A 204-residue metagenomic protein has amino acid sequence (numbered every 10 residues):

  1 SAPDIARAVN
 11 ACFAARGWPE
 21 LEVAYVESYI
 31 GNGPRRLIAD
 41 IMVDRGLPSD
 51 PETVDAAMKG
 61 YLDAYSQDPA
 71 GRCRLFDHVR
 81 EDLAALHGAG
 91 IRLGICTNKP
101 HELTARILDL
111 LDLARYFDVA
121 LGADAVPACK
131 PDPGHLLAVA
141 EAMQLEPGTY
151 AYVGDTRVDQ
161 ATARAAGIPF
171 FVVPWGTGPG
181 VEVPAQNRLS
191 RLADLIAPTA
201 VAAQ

Functional and structural regions predicted by a protein language model:
S1-S28: Active-site neighborhood of HAD-like aspartate-dependent phosphohydrolases
C12-F13, G33-S49, I107, V139-A140: Helix-loop "lid/cap" segments that line or gate small-molecule binding pockets
A14, A84-H87, H101, A105-Q204: Asp-based, Mg2+/Mn2+-dependent phosphohydrolase catalytic module
P19, R92, P169: Residue-level detector of anion-binding/catalytic polar loops
P19-Y25, G46-K59, Y116, P147: Short, surface-exposed acidic
M42-A84, A89: Metal-dependent phosphoesterase signature
T97-K99: Conserved phosphate-coupling serine/threonine residues in phosphotransfer and NTP-handling enzymes
